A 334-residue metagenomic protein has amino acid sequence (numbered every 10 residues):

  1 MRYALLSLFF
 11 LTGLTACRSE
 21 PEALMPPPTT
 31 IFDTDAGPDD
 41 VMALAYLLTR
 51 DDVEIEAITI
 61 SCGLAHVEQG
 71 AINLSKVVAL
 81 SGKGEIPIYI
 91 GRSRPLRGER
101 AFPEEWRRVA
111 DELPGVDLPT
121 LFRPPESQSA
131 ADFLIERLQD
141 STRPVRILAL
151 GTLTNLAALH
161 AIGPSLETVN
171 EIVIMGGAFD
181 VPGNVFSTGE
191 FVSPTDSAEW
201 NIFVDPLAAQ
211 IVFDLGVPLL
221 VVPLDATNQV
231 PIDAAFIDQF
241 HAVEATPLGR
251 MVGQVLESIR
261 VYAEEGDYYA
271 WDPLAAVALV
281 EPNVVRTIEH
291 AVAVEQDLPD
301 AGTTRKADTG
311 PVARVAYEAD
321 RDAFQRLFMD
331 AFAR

Functional and structural regions predicted by a protein language model:
M1-A4: Positively charged n-region of N-terminal signal peptides that target proteins for export
L6-F10: Hydrophobic helical h-region of N-terminal Sec-dependent signal peptides in bacterial secretory/periplasmic proteins
G13-A16: C-terminal motif of bacterial Sec signal peptides marking the signal peptidase cleavage site
R18-T34, P38-K76, D117-V221, T227 (+1 more regions): Active-site histidine-anchored catalytic micro-motif
L24-P28, A45-E54, W200-F203, L207-R334: Conformational coupling and interaction surfaces
L24-T30, Q69-D140, L298-P299, A307-A323 (+1 more regions): Metal-dependent C-N hydrolase catalytic cores
E56-I58, L80-E85, E112-V116, I172-I174 (+3 more regions): Glycine-rich loops and low-complexity Gly/Arg-rich segments that provide flexible linkers or classic glycine-based
